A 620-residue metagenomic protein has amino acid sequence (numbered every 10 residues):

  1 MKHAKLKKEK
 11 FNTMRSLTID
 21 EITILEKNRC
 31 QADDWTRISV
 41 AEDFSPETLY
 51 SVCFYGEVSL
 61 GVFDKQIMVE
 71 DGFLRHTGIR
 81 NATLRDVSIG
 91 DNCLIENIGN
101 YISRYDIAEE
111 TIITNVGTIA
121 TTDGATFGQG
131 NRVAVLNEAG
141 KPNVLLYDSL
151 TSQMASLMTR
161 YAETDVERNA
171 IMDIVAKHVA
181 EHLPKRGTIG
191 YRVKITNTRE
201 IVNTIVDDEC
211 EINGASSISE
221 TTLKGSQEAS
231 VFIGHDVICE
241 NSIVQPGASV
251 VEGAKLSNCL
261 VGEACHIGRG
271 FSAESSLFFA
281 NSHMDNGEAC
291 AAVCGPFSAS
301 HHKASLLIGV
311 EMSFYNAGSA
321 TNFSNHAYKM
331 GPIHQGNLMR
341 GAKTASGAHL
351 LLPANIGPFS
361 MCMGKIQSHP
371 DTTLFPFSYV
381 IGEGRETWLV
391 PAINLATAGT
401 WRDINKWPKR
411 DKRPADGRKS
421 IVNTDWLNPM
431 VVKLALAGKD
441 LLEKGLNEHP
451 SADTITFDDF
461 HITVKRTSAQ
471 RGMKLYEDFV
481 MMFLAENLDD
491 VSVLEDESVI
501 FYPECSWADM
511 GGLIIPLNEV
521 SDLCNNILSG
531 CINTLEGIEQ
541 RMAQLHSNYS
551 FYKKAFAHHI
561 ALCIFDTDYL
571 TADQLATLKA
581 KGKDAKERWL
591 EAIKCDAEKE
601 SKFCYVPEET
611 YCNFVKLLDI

Functional and structural regions predicted by a protein language model:
M1-K5: Short, positively charged and aromatic/hydrophobic N-terminal segments
L6, V116, E383-I620: Long, compositionally biased intrinsically disordered regions
L6-T13, L17-D20, I24-A32, V40-F63 (+8 more regions): Glycine-rich hexapeptide-repeat left-handed beta-helix
N81, I89-G90, E181, T198: Long, structured ligand/cofactor-binding scaffold of large enzymes
I95-E96, N213: Short loop/beta submotifs within extracellular cysteine-rich repeat domains
D173-G190, I195: A charged, amphipathic alpha-helical module
I189-I212, S219-V231, D236: Core alpha-helical transmembrane segments of integral membrane proteins
